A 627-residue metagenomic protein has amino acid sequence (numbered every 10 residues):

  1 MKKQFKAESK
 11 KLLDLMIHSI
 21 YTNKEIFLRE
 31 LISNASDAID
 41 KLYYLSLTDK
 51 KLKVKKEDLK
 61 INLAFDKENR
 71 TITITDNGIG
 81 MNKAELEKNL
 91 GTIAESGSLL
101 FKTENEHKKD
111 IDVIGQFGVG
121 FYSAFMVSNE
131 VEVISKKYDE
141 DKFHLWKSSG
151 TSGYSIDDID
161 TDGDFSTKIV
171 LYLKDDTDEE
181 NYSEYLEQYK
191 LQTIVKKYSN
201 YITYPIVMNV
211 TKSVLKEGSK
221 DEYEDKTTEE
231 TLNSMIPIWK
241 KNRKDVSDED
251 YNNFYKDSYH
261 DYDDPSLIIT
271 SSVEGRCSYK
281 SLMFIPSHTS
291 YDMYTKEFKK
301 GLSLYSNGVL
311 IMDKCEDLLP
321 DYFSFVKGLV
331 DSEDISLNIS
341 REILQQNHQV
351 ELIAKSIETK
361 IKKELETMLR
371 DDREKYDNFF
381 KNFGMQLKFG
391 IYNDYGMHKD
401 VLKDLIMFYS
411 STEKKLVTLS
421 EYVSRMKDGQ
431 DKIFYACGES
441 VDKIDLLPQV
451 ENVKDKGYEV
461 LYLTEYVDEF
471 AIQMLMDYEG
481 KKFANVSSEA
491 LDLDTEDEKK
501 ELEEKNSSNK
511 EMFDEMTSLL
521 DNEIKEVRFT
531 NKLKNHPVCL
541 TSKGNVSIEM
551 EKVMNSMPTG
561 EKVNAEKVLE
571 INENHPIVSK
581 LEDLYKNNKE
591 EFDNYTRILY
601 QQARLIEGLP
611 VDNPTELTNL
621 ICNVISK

Functional and structural regions predicted by a protein language model:
M1-Y185, T193, K427, T596: GHKL (Bergerat-fold) ATPase N-terminal catalytic module, capturing the glycine-rich phosphate-binding loop and acidic
V113, V131-G153, K174-K627: GHKL/Bergerat-fold ATPase module in large chromosome/replication-associated machines
